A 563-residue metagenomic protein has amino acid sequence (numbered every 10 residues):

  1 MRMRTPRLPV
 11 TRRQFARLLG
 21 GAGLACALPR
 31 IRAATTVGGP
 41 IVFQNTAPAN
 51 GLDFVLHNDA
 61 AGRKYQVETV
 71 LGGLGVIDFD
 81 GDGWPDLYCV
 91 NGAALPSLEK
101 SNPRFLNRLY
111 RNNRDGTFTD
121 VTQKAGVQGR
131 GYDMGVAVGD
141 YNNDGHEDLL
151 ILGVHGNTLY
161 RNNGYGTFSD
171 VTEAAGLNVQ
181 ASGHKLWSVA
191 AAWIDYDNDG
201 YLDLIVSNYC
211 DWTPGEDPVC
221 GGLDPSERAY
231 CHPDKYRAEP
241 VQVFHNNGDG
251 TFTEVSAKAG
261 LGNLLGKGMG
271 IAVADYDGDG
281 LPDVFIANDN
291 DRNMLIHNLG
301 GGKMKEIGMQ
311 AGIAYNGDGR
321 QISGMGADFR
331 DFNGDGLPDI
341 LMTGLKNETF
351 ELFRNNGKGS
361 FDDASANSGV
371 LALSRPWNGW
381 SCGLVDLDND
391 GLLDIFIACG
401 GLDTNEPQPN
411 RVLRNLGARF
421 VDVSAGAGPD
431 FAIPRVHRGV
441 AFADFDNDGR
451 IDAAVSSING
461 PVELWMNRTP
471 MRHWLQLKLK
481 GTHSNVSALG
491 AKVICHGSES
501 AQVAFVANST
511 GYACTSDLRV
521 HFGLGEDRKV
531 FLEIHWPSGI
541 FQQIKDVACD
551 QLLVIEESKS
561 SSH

Functional and structural regions predicted by a protein language model:
M1-Q14, G21-C26, A34: N-terminal secretory signal peptides
V10, A34-T69, L106, Y110-G131 (+9 more regions): Blade-edge motifs of beta-propeller repeat domains
G39, A60, A372, L402-H563: Gly/Ser/Thr/Pro-enriched helix-cap/hinge segments flanking short amphipathic alpha-helices
L71-G81, D133-N143, S188-N198, L202 (+4 more regions): Beta-propeller blade termini
L87-N91, D148-G153, L204-N208, V284-N288 (+4 more regions): Hydrophobic beta-strand segments that make up the repeating blades of beta-propeller and related beta-repeat
N91-R104, C210-K235, A398-N405: Short, conserved, GDST-rich strand-edge loop motifs in beta-rich repeat architectures
E99-F105, H155, D234-E239, N290-D291 (+2 more regions): Short, solvent-exposed loop/turn segments at conserved positions within beta-propeller repeat blades
A259-G391, I395-P409: Beta-propeller domains
